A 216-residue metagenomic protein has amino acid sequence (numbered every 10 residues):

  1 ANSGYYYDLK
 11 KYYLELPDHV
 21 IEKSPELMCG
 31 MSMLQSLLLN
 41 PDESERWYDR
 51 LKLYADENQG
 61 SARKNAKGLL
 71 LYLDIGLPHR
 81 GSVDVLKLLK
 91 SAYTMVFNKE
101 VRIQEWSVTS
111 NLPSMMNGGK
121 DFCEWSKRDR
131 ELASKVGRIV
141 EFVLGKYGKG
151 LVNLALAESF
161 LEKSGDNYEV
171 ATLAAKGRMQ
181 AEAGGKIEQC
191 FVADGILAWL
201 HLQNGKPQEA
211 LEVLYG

Functional and structural regions predicted by a protein language model:
A1-S32: Short, well-ordered secondary-structure microsegments that present a prominent hydrophobic/aromatic side chain
N2, Y7-D8, N167, H201-P207: Bimodal feature
V20-I196: Internal alpha-solenoid helical repeat scaffolds
A183-G216: Long, internal scaffold/assembly segments composed of regular secondary structure
